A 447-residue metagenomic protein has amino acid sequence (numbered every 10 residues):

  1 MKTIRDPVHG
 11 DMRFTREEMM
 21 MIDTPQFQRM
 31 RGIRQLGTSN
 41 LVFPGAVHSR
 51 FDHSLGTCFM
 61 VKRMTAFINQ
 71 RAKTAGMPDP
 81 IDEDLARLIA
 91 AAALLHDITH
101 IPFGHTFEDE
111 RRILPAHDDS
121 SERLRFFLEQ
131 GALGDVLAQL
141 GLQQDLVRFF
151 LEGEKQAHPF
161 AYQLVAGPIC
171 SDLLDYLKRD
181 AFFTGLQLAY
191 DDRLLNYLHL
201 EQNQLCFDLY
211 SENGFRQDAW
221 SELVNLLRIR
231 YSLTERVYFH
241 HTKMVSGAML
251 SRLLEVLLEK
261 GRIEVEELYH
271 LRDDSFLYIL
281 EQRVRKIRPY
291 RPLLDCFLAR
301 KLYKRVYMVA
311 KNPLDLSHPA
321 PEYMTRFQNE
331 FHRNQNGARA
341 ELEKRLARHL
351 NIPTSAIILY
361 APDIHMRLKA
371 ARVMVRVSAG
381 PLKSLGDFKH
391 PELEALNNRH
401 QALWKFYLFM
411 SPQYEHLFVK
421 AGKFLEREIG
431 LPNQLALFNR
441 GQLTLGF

Functional and structural regions predicted by a protein language model:
M1-A90, I98-F447: Histidine-centered, transition-metal-coordinating active-site segments
L95: Aromatic-lined, polymer-binding surfaces characteristic of secreted/periplasmic polysaccharide-degrading enzymes
